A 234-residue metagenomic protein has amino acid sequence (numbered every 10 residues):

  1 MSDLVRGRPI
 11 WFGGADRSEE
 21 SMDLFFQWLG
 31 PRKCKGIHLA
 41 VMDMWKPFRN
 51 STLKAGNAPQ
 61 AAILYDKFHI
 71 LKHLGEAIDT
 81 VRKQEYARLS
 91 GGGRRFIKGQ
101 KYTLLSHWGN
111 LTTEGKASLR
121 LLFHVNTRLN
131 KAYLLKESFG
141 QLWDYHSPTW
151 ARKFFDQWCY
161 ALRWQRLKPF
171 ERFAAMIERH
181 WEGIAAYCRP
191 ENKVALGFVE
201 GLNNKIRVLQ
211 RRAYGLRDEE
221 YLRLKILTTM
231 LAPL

Functional and structural regions predicted by a protein language model:
L4-G7, L29-A58, A62, F68-K72 (+1 more regions): Acidic/histidine-rich catalytic cores and adjacent linkers of DNA breakage/strand-transfer/modification proteins
V5-E20: Glycine-rich phosphate-binding "P-loop"
G13-R17, L39, Y65: Alpha-helix capping and helix-loop boundary segments enriched in small/acidic/polar residues
E19-Q27: Structural motif
G75-Y86: Short, surface-exposed amphipathic charged segments that create phosphate/polyanion-binding patches used for binding
